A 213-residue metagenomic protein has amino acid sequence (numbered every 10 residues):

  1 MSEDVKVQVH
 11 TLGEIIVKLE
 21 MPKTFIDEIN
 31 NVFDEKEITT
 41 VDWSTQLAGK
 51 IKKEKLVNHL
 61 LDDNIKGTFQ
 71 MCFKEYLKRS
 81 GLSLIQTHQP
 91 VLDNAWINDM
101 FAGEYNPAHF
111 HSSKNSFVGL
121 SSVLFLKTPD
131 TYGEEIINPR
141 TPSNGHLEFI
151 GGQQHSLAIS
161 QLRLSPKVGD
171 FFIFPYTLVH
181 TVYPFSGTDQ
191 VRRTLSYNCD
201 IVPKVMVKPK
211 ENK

Functional and structural regions predicted by a protein language model:
M1-Q89, N98, G103-P107: Non-heme Fe(II)/2-oxoglutarate
N58-D62, S83-V91, I136-R140, A158-S165: Generic detector of short, locally flexible boundary/turn motifs and exposed helical patches
N94-A95: Terminal (often C-terminal
N98-I173, Y183, D189-V191, L195 (+1 more regions): Catalytic core of non-heme Fe(II) oxygenases with the double-stranded beta-helix
I173-Y176, C199: Short leucine-rich amphipathic alpha-helical surface patches
T177-T181: Short, charged beta-turn/beta-strand-edge "cap" motif at the junction between a beta-strand and an adjacent loop
S196-K213: Double-stranded beta-helix
